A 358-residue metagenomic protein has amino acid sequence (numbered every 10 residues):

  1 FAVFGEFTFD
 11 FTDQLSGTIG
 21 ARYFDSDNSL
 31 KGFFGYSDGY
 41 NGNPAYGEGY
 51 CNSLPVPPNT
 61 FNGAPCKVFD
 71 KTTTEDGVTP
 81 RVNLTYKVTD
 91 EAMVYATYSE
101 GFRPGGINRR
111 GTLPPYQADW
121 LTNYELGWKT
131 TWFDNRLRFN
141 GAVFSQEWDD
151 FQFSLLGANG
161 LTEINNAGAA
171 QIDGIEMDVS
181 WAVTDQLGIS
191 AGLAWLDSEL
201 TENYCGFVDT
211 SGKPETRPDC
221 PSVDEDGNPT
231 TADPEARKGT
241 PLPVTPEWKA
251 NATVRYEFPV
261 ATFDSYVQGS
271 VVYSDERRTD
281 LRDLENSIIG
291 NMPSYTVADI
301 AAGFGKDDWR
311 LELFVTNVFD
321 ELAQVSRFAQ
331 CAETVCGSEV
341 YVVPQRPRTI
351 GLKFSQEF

Functional and structural regions predicted by a protein language model:
A2-Q146: Structural signature of Gram-negative outer-membrane beta-barrels, strongest in the C-terminal barrel of TonB-dependent
F9-D13, V78, Y86-D90, W120 (+9 more regions): Outer-membrane beta-barrel strand-turn architecture
D13, S145-E147, N166-R282, K353-E357: Gram-negative outer-membrane beta-barrel transporters
G17-I19, V94, L137-G141, I189-A191 (+5 more regions): Transmembrane beta-strands of outer-membrane beta-barrel proteins
Y23-S29, Y98-P104, W132, V143-D149 (+7 more regions): Transmembrane beta-strands of outer-membrane beta-barrel pores
S29-T73, N108-T112, F153-N165, T201-K238 (+2 more regions): Solvent-exposed loop segments that connect transmembrane elements
K87-R103, P115-Y204: Membrane-embedded beta-barrel scaffold of Gram-negative outer-membrane proteins
V271-L284, G303-F358: C-terminal beta-signal and adjacent terminal beta-strands/loops of Gram-negative outer-membrane beta-barrel proteins
